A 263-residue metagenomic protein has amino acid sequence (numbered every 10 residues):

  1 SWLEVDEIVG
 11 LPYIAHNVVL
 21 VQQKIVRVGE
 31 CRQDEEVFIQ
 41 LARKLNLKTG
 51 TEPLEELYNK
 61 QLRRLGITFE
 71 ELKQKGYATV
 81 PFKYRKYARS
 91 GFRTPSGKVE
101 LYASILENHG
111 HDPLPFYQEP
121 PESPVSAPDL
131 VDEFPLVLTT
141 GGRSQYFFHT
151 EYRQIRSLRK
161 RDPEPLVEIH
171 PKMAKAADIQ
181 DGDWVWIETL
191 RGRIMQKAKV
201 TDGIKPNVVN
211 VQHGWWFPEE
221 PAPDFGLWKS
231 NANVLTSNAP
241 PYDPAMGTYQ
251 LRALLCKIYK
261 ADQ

Functional and structural regions predicted by a protein language model:
S1, I14, R153-I155, H213: Short secondary-structure boundary/capping segments
S1-V21: Flexible glycine/proline-rich, aromatic-decorated loop/lid segments
S1-W2, G141-G142, P171, L190: Fold-independent oxyanion-binding glycine-rich loops and adjacent beta-strand/coil segments at enzyme active sites
E4-V5, E107, Q145, K175 (+1 more regions): Glycine-rich nucleotide phosphate-binding loop and flanking beta-alpha elements of Rossmann-like dinucleotide-binding
I8-P12, T150, K199, N210: Short acidic, glycine/serine/threonine-rich loops at helix termini
Q22-V28, R32-G76, I155-E168, K172-Q263: Long, contiguous, secondary-structure-rich segments that constitute the structural scaffold of globular domains
L54-S157: Long, low-complexity segments enriched in small/aliphatic residues
